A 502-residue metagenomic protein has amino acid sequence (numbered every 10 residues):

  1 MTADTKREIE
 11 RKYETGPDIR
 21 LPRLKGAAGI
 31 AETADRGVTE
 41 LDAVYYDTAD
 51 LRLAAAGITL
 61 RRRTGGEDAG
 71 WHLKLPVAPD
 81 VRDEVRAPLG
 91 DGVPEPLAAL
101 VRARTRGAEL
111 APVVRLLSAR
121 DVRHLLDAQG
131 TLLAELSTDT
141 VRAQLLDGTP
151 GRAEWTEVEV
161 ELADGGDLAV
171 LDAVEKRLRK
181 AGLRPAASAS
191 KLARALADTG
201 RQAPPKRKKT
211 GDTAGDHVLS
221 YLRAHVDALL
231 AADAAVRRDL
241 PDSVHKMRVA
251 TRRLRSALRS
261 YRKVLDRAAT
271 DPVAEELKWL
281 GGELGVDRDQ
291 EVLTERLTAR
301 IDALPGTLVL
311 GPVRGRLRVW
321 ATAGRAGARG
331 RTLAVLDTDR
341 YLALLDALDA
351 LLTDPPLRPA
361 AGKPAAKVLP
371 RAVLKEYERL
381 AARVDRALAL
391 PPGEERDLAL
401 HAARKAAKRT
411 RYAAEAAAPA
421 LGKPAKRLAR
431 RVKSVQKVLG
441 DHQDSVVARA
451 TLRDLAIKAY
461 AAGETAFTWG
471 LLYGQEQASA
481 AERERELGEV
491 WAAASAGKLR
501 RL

Functional and structural regions predicted by a protein language model:
M1-L502: Cationic, histidine-enriched alpha-helical/coil surfaces that engage anionic ligands
